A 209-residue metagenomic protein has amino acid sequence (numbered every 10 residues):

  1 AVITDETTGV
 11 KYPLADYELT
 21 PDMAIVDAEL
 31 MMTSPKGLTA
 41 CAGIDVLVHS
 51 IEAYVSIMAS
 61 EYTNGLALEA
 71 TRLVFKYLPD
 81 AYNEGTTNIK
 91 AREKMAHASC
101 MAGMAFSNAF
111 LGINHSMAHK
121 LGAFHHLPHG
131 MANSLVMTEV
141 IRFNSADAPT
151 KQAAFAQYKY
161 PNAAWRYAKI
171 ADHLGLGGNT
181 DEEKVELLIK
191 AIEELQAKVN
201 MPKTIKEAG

Functional and structural regions predicted by a protein language model:
V2-A109: Carboxylate- and glycine-rich phosphate/diphosphate-binding segment that chelates Mg2+/Mn2+
G37, S60, N64, S107 (+4 more regions): Hydrophobic alpha-helical scaffolding
V48-Y54, A59, R72, A96 (+6 more regions): Glycine-rich flexible loops
P79, M104-S107, L111, R142 (+2 more regions): Charged/polar positions within long, soluble alpha-helices
C100-N133: Glycine-rich phosphate/pyrophosphate-binding beta-alpha loops
F124, M131-G209: Gly/Pro-rich interdomain helix-loop hinge
